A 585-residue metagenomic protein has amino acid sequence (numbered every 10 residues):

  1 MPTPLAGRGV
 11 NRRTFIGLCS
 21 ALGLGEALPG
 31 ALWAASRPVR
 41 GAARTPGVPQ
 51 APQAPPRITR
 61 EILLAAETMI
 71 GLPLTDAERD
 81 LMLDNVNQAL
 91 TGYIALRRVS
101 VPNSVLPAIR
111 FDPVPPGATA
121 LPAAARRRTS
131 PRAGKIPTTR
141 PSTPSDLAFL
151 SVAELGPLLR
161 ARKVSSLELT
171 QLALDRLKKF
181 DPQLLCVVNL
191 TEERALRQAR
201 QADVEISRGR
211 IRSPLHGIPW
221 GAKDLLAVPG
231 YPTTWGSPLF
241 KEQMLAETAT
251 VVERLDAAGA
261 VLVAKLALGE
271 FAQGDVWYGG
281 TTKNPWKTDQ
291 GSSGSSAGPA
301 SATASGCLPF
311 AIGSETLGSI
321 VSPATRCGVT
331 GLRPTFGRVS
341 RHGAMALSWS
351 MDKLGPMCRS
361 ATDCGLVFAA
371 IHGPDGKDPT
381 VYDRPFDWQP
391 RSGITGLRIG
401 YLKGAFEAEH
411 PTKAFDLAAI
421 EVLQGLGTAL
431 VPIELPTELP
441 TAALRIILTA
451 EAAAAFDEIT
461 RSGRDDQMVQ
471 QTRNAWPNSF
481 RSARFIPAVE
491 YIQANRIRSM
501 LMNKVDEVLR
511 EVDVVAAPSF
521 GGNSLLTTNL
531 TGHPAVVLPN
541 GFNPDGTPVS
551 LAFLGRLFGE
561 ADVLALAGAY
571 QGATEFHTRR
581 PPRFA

Functional and structural regions predicted by a protein language model:
M1-V10: N-terminal secretory signal peptides
G9, G30-D80, D84, V101-P107 (+1 more regions): C-terminal segment of N-terminal export signals and the immediately downstream linker at the start of the mature
V10-A31: N-terminal export leaders
L74-L317, T335, E421, G427: Gly/Ser-rich catalytic/binding loops embedded in alpha/beta enzyme cores
R132-T138, R333-L417, D466, A573-A585: A short helix-breaking turn/cap at a secondary-structure junction
A133-D146, L215-W235, G393-L402, I447-M502 (+2 more regions): Short helix-loop capping/hinge segments that flank enzyme active sites or metal/cofactor-binding pockets
R162, G217, K223, A257 (+8 more regions): Glycine-rich, small-residue loops and helix-cap segments that act as flexible hinges at active-site edges
E247-I371, P518, N529-A552: Short glycine/serine-rich loop segments
